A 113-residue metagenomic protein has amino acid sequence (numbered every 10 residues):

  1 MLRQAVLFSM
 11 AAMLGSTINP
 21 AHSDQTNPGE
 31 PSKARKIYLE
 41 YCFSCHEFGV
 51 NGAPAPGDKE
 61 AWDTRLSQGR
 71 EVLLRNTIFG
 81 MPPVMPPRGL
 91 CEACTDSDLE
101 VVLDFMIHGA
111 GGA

Functional and structural regions predicted by a protein language model:
M1-L7: Bacterial N-terminal signal peptides that target proteins for export
M13-P20: C-terminal segment of classical bacterial N-terminal signal peptides
D24-E40: Short N-terminal segments immediately surrounding and downstream of signal-peptide cleavage
Y38-Y41, G49, G69, M81: Short pre-active-site segment immediately N-terminal to redox-active cysteine/selenocysteine motifs in thiol-based
Y41-F48, V102, M106: The canonical Cys-X-X-Cys-His
H46-R75: Gly/Gly-Pro-rich "capping" loops immediately C-terminal to redox-active cysteine motifs in periplasmic/lumenal
A55, N76-E100, M106-A113: Axial heme c-ligation environment in periplasmic c-type cytochrome domains
